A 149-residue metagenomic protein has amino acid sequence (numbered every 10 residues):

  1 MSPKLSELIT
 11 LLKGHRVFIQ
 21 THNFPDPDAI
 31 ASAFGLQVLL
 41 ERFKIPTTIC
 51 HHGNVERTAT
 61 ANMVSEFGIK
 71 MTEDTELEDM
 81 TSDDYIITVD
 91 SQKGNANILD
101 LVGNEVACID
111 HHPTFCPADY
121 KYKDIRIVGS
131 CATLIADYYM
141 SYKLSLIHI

Functional and structural regions predicted by a protein language model:
M1-I147: Replace "Mg2+/Mn2+-dependent" with "divalent metal-dependent
